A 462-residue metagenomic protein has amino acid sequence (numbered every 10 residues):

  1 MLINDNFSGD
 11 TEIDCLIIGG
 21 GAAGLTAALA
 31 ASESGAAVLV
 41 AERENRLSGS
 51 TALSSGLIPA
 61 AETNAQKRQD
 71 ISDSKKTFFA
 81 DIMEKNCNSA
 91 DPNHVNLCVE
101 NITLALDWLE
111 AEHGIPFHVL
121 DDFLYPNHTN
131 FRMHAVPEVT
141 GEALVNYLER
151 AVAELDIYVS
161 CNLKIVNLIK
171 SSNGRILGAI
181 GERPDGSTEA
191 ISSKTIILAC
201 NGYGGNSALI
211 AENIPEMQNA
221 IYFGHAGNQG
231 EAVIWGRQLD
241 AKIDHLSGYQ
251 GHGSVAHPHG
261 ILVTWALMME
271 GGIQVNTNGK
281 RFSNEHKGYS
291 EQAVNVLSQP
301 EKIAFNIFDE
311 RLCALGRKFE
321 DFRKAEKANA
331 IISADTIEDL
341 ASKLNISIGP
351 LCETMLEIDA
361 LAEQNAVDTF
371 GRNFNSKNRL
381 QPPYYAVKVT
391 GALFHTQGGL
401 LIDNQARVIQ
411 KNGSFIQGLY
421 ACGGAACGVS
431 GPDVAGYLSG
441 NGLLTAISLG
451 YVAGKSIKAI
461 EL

Functional and structural regions predicted by a protein language model:
M1-C15, E33, L462: Extreme N-terminal leader/targeting segments of oxidoreductases
L2-N6, A37, R43-Y158, N162-K164 (+1 more regions): Conserved N-terminal/central alpha/beta ligand/cofactor-binding core
G9-D10, L29, F322, G398-L462: C-terminal structured subdomain/cap of oxidoreductase catalytic cores
C15-V40: N-terminal Rossmann-like FAD-binding beta1-loop-alpha1 element of flavoenzymes
C161-R175: A conserved short coil-to-beta-strand element within the FAD-binding core of flavoproteins
N167, P350-D433: A glycine-rich dinucleotide-binding beta-alpha-beta segment and adjacent secondary-structure elements that constitute
P184-V255, L443-V452, S456: Glycine-rich loop(s) and the adjacent beta-strand/alpha-helix scaffold that form part
V233-I346, P350: An anion/pyrophosphate-binding glycine-rich loop and adjacent beta-alpha core in soluble alpha-beta enzymes
